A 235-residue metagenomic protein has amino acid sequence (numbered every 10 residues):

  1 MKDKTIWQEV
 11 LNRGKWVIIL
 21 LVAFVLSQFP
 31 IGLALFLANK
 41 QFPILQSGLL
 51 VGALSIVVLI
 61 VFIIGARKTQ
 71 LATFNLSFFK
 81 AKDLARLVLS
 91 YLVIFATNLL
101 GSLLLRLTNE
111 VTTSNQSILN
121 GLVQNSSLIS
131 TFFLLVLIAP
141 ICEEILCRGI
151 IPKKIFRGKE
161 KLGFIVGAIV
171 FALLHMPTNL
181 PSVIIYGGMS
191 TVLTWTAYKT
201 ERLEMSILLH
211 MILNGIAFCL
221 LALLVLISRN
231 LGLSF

Functional and structural regions predicted by a protein language model:
M1-V10: Short, Lys/Arg-rich, polar N-terminal cytosolic tail immediately upstream of the first transmembrane signal-anchor
D3, A96, N125-F235: Transmembrane helix-loop-helix hairpins at the membrane interface of multi-pass integral membrane proteins
R13, V17-F29, G52-I56, L87-F95 (+8 more regions): Alpha-helical transmembrane spans of integral membrane proteins, capturing the lipid-embedded, hydrophobic core of TM
R13-T69: Alpha-helical transmembrane segments in multi-pass membrane proteins
L26-A38, V61-F62, V93, T97-T108 (+5 more regions): Alpha-helical membrane-inserting segments
I31-N39, I63-L71, G101-R106, C142-E143 (+4 more regions): Membrane-water interface at transmembrane helix exits
N39-L45, L71-A139, L226-F235: Juxtamembrane helix-loop-helix connectors linking adjacent transmembrane helices in multi-pass membrane enzymes
L59-F79, E204-M205: Cytoplasmic juxtamembrane interface segments
